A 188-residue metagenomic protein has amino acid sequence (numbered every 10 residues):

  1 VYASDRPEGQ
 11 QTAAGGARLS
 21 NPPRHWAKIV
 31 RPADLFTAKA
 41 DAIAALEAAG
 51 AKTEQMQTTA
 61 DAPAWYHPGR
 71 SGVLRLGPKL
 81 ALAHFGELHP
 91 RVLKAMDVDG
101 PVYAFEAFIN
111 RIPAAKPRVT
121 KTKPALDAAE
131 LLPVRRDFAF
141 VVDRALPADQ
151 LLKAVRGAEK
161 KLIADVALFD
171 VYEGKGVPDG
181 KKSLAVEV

Functional and structural regions predicted by a protein language model:
V1, D5-G15, P22-E187: A carboxyl-terminal module marker
